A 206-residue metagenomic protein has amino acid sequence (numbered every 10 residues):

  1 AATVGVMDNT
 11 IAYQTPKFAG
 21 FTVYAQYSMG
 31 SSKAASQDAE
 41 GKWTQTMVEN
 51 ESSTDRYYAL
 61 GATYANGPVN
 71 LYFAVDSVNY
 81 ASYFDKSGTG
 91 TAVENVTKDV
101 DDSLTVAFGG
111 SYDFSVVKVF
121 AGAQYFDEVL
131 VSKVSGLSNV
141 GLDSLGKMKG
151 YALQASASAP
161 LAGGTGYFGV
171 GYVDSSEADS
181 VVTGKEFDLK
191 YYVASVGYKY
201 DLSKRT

Functional and structural regions predicted by a protein language model:
A1-K33, T54-R56, T63-N70: Outer membrane beta-barrel
A2-V4, N50-S53, K98-V100, L145-G146: Short Gly/Pro-enriched turn/cap motifs at secondary-structure boundaries
I11-Y13, W43, V96, V196: Extended hydrophobic/Leu-rich segments
K17-V23, K42, Y72, D113 (+1 more regions): Intrinsic disorder/low-structure terminal segments
Y24-Q26, A35-A39, A74, F84-D85: A short secondary-structure junction signal
S32-E51, Y57-A59: Extracellular/periplasmic Venus flytrap/periplasmic-binding protein
A59-D201: Detector for outer-membrane/organellar transmembrane beta-barrel domains, recognizing the amphipathic beta-strand
K204-T206: Predominantly the C-terminal beta-signal and adjacent terminal strand-loop region of outer-membrane beta-barrel
